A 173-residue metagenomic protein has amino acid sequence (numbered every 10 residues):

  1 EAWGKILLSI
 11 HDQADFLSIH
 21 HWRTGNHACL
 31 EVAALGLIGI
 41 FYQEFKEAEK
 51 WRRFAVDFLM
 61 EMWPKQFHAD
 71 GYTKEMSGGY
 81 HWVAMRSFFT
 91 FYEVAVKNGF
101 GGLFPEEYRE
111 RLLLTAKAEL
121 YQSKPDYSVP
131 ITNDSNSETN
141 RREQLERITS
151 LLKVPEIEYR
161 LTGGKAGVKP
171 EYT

Functional and structural regions predicted by a protein language model:
E1-L113: Aromatic-lined, polymer-binding surfaces characteristic of secreted/periplasmic polysaccharide-degrading enzymes
M76-T173: Carbohydrate-active enzyme catalytic cores, enriched for enzymes that act on polyanionic acidic polysaccharides
